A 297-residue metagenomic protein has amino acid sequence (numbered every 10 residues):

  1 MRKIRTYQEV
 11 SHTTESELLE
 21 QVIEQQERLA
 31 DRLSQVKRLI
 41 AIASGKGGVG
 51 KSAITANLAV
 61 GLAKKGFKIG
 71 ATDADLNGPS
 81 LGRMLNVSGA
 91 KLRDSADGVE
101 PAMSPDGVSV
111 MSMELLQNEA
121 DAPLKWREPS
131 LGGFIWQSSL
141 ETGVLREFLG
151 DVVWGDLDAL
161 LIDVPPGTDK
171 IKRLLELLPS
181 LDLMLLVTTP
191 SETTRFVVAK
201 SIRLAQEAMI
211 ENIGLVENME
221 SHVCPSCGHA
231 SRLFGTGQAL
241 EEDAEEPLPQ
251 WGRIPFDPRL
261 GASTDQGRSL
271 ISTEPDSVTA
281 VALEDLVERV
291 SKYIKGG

Functional and structural regions predicted by a protein language model:
M1-G45, A90: Extreme N-terminal, non-catalytic leader segments that precede Walker-type/kinase nucleotide-binding cores
V22, D151-W154, D158-A262: Conserved catalytic-core segment of NTP-binding enzymes
V36, G47, D73, L81 (+8 more regions): Residue-level signature of catalytic and energy-coupling elements of molecular machines, predominantly ATP/GTP-dependent
R38-D73, I202: Walker A/P-loop phosphate-binding motif and the immediately C-terminal alpha-helix
K68-G70, A74-P123: Phosphate-binding loop that captures ATP/GTP phosphates
Q117-L175: Phosphate-binding/switch loop-helix module in NTP-utilizing enzymes
Q266-S277: C-terminal boundary of histidine-terminating zinc-finger modules
V287-G297: Short, hydrophobic alpha-helical segments
